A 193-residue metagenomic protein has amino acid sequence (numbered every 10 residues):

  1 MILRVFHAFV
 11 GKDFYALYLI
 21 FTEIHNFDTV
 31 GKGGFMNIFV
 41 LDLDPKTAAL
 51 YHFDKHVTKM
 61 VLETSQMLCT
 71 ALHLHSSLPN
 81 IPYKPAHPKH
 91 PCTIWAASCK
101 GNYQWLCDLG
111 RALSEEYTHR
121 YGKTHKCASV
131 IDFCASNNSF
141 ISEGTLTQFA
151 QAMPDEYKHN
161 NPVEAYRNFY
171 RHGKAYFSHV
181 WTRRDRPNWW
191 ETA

Functional and structural regions predicted by a protein language model:
A8-V10, A16: Short hydrophobic alpha-helical segments enriched in small aliphatic residues
G11, G31-G34: Residue-identity detector for glycine
A16-K32: Short, positively charged and aromatic/hydrophobic N-terminal segments
F35-N80, V163: Phosphate/adenylate-binding glycine loop and adjacent helical scaffold
H73-R120, K126-V130: Amphipathic alpha-helical packing elements
S136-A193: Aromatic-residue-lined binding/catalytic grooves and analogous aromatic/hydrophobic interfacial grooves in multimeric
